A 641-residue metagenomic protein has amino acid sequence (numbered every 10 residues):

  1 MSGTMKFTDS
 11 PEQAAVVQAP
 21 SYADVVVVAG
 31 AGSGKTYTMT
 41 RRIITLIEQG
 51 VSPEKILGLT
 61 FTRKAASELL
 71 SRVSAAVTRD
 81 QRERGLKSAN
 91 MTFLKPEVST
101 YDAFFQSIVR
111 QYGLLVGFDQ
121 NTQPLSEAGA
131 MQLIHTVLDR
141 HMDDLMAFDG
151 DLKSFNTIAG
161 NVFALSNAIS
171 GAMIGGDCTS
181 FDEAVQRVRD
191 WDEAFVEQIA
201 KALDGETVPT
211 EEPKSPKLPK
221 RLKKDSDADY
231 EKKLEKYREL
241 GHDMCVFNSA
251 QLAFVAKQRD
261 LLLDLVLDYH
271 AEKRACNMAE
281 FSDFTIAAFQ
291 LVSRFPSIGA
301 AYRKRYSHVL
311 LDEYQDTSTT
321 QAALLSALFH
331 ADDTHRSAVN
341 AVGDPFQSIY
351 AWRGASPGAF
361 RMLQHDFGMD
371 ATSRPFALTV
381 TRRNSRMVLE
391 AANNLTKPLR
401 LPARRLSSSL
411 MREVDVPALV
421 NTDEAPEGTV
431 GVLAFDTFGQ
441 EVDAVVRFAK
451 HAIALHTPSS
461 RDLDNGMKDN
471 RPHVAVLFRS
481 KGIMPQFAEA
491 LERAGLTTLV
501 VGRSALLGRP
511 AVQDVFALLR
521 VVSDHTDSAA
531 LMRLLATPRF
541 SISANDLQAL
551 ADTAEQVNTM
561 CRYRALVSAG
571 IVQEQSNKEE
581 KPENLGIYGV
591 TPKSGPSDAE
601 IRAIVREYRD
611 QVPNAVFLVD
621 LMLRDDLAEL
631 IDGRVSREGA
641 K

Functional and structural regions predicted by a protein language model:
M1-L70, A75, A128, Q186 (+12 more regions): Conserved motor-region signature of P-loop NTPase helicases/translocases
M1-V28, S33, Y37-R41, K55-L57 (+5 more regions): Accessory N-terminal region flanking or inserted into the helicase ATPase core in nucleic-acid motor proteins
V28, K55-A168, G176-A184, D190 (+2 more regions): Conserved P-loop NTPase-based nucleic-acid remodeling module centered on helicase motor cores
Q81-N90, H242-D243, D333-H335, L463-G466: Short helix-coil transition/hinge motifs at the ends and kinks of transmembrane helices, capturing the brief
S99-Q106, A159-N167, V476-Q486, I542 (+1 more regions): Core structural elements
Q120-T122, A147-K153, C178-Q186, A275-I286 (+5 more regions): Short coil/turn segments at secondary-structure boundaries
L133, V137, L265-Y269, A287 (+4 more regions): A general alpha-helix detector
L240-F247, S337, T372-R374, I453-P458 (+2 more regions): Accessory helical subdomains and C-terminal extensions of nucleic-acid helicases that mediate DNA/RNA engagement
